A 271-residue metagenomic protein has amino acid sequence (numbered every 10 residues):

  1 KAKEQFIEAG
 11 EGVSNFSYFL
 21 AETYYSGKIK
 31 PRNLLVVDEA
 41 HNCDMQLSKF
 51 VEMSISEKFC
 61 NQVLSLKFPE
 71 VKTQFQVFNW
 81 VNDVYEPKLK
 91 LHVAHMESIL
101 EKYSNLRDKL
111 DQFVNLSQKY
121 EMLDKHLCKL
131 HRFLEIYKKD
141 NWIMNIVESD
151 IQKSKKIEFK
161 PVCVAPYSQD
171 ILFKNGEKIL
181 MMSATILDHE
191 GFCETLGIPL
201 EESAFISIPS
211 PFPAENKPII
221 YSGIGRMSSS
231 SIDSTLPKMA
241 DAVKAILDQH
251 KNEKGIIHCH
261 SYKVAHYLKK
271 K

Functional and structural regions predicted by a protein language model:
K1-Y24: Inter-Walker segment of RecA-like/P-loop motor cores
F6, T23-I256, H260-K271: Conserved coupling segment at the C-terminus of the helicase ATP-binding
